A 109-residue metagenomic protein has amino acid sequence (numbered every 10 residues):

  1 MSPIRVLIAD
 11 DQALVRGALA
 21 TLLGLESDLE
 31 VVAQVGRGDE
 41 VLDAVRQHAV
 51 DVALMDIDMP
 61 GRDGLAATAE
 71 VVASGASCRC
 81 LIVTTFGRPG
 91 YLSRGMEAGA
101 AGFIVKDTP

Functional and structural regions predicted by a protein language model:
S2-V15, L19-L23, A53: Conserved acidic segment of CheY-like receiver
Q34-V52: Acidic, metal-coordinating helix/loop segments flanking the phosphotransfer/catalytic sites of two-component signaling
R37-E40, P60-A66: Acidic catalytic/metal-coordinating carboxylates
D43, L65-S77: Short amphipathic alpha-helix used as the core "switch/output" element in two-component signaling
D56, T84: Active-site residues of response regulator receiver
D63, R88-L92: Alpha4-beta5-alpha5 switch/output surface of CheY-like receiver
K106: A Lys-centered signature of the CheY-like receiver
